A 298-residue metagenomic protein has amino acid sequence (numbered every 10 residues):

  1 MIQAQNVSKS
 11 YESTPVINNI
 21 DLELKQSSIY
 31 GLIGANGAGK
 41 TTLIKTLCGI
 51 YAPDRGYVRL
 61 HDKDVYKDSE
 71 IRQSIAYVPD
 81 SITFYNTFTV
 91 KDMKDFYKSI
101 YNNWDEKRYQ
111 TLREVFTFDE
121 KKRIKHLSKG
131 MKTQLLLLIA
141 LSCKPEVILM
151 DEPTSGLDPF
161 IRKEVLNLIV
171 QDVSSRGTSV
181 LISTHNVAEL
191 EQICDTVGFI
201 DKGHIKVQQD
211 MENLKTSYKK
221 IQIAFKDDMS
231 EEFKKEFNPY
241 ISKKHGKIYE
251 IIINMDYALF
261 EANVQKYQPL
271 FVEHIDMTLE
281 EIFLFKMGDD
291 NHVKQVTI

Functional and structural regions predicted by a protein language model:
I2-A4, K9-D195, D201: ABC transporter nucleotide-binding domains
Q5-V7, S242, V272: Generic beta-strand hydrophobic packing signal
Y66, W104, A188, D228 (+2 more regions): Short alpha-helical
T89, D210, I275-T278: Short loop/turn segments at beta->alpha junctions
F96, T111, E232, A262-N263 (+1 more regions): Generic structural signal for isolated residues within well-ordered alpha-helices
P145-P153, D228-E231, A258-E261: Short, surface-exposed beta-strand/loop "edge" segments at domain boundaries and coil↔beta transitions
L166-M255: ABC transporter nucleotide-binding domain
I252-I298: C-terminal coupling/interaction segments
